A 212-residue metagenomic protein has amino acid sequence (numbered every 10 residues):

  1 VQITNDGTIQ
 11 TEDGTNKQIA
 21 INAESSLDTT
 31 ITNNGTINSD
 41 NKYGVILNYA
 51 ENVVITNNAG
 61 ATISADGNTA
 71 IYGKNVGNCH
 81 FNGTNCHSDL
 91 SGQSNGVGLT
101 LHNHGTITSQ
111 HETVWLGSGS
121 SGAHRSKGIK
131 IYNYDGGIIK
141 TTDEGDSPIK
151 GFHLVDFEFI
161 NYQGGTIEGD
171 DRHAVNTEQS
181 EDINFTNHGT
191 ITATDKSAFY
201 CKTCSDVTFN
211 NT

Functional and structural regions predicted by a protein language model:
V1-Q18, T29, N33-N41, T56-G67 (+5 more regions): Beta-strand-rich solenoid/repeat architectures in extracellular/passenger domains of polysaccharide-targeting enzymes
S25-S26, A50-N52, V76, G96-G98 (+5 more regions): Parallel beta-helix/beta-solenoid
N58, G119-S120, S126, S197 (+1 more regions): Acidic, glycine-rich calcium-binding repeat modules characteristic of RTX/beta-roll and related beta-solenoid repeat
A70-K74: Conserved long hydrophobic alpha-helices within structured protein cores
V175: Catalytic cores of glycan-processing enzymes that make or break glycosidic bonds
